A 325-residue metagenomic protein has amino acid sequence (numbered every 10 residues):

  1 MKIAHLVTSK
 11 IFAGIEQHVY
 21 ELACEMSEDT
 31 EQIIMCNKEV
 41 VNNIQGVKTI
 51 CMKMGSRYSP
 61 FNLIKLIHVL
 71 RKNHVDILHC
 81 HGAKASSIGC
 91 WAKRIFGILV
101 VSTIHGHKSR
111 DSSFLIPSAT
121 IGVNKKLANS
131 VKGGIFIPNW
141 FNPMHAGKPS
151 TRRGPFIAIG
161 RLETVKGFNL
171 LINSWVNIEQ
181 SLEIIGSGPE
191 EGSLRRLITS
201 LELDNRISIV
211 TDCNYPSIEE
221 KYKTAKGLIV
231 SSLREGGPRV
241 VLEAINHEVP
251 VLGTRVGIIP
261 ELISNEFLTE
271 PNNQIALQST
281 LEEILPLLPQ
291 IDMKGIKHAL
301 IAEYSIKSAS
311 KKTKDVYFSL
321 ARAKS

Functional and structural regions predicted by a protein language model:
H5-I64, V69: N-terminal strand-loop element at the rim of the active site of nucleotide-sugar-dependent glycosyltransferases
A13-E21, A158-N177, P189-R195, R239-L242: A conserved mid-protein helix/loop that constitutes part of the nucleotide-sugar donor-binding site
M35, P250-G253: Short hydrophobic beta-strand element within catalytic cores of glycosyltransferases and related nucleotide-activated
C80-S86, I104: Short His-centered aromatic/hydrophobic patch
I116-G147: Donor nucleotide-sugar binding/catalytic pocket of nucleotide-sugar-dependent glycosyltransferases
R195-C213: Nucleotide-activated donor-binding/catalytic signature segment of Leloir-type glycosyltransferases, i.e., the conserved
L233: Aromatic "clamp/platform" in nucleotide-sugar-dependent glycosyltransferases that forms part of the donor/acceptor
E266-I275, E282-P289: Conserved acidic donor-binding segment of nucleotide-sugar-dependent glycosyltransferases
